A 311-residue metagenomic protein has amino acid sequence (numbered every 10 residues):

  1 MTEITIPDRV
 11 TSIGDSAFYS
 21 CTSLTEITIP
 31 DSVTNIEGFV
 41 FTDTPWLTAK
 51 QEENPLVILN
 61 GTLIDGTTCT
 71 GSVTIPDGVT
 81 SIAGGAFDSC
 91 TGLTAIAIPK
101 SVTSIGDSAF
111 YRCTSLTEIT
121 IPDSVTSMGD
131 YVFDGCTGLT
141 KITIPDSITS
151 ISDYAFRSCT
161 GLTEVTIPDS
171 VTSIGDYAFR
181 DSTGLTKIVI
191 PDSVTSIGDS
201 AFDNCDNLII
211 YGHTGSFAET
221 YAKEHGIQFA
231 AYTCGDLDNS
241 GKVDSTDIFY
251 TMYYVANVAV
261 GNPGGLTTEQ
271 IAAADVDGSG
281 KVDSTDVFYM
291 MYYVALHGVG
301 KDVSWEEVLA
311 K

Functional and structural regions predicted by a protein language model:
M1-S12, C21-N35, T44-N60, T67-S81 (+7 more regions): Structural signature of tandem-repeat unit edges
G14-Y19, G38-V40, G84-D88, G106-Y111 (+6 more regions): Consensus positions within tandem repeat domains that build extended binding/scaffold surfaces
S16, W46, K50-C69, S108 (+5 more regions): Extracellular adhesion/carbohydrate-binding repeat motifs centered on closely spaced tryptophans
N35, A218-G226, S279-S284: Extracellular interaction modules
T44, F217-Y232, V303-K311: A recurrent domain-boundary module in secreted/ectodomain proteins
G61, F133, S147, F156 (+7 more regions): Gram-positive cell-envelope targeting signals
I197-D199, E219-T220, V299: Extracytoplasmic/secreted cell-surface and envelope-processing proteins
Y232-K311: Cellulosome-associated attachment modules in secreted, modular CAZymes
